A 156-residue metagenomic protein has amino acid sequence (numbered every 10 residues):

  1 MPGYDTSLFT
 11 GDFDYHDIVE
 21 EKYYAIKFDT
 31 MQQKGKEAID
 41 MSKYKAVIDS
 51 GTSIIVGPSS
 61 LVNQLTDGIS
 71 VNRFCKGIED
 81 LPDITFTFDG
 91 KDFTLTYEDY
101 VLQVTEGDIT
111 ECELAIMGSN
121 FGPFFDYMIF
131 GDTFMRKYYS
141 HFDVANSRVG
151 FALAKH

Functional and structural regions predicted by a protein language model:
M1-H156: Active-site or ligand-binding cleft "flap/edge" segments
